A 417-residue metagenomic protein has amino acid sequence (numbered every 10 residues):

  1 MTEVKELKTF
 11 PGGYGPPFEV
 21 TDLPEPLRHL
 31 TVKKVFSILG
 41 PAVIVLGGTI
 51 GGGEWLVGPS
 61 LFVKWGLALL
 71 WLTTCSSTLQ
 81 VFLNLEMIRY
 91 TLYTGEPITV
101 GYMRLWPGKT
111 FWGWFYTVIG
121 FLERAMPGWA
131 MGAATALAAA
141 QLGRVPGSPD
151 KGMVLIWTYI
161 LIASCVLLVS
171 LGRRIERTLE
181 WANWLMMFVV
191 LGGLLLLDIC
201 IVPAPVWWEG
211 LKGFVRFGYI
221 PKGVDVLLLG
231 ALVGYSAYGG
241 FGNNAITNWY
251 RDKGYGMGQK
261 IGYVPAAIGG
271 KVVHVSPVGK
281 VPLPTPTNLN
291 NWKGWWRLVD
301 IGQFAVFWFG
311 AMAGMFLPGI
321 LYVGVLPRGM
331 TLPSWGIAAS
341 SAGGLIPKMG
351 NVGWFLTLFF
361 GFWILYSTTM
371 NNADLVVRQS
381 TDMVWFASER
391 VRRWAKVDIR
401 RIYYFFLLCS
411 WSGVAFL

Functional and structural regions predicted by a protein language model:
M1-W55, K260, A267-K280, N291-A305: Membrane-interface "cap" regions at the ends of multi-pass membrane proteins
P17-L23, V57-F62, L85-T110, A136-S148 (+4 more regions): Flexible loop linkers connecting adjacent transmembrane helices in multi-pass alpha-helical membrane transporters
K33, S60-L85, Y102-W112, I156-W157 (+1 more regions): Extracellular loop-to-transmembrane helix junctions
V45, L72-R104, W114-A130, S367 (+1 more regions): Juxtamembrane transmembrane-helix boundary signature
F111-P149, T158-Y159, L365-V384: Hydrophobic transmembrane alpha-helices that form the core helical bundles of multi-pass secondary transporters
A140-V145, A163-W184, L196-A204, F416-L417: Membrane-water interface regions at transmembrane-helix termini and the short interhelical loops of multi-pass membrane
P149-L161, A338, A342, V352 (+2 more regions): Loop-to-transmembrane helix boundary motifs in multi-pass membrane proteins
F188-V224, L229-N248: Hydrophobic alpha-helical segments and their helix-loop junctions in multi-pass secondary transporters
